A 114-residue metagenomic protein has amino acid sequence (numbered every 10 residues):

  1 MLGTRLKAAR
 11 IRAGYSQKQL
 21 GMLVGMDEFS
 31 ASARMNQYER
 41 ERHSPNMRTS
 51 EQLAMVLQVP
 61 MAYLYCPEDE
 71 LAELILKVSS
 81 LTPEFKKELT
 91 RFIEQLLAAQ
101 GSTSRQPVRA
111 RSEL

Functional and structural regions predicted by a protein language model:
L2, A13, E28, N46: Flexible coil/turn residues that form the inter-helical turn or adjacent wing/linker of helix-turn-helix
T4-V24, T82: Short basic helix-loop element that most often maps to the first helix and adjoining turn of HTH DNA-binding modules
L6, Q17, S32, M47-S50: Helix-turn-helix DNA-binding elements, focusing on the entry/boundary residues of the two helices that contact DNA
G25-S44, C66: Recognition helix of helix-turn-helix/homeodomain-like DNA-binding domains that insert into the DNA major groove
N46-Y63: DNA major-groove recognition helix of helix-turn-helix/homeodomain DNA-binding modules
D69-L114: Interfacial/linker helices and their anchor residues that mediate assembly or domain coupling
